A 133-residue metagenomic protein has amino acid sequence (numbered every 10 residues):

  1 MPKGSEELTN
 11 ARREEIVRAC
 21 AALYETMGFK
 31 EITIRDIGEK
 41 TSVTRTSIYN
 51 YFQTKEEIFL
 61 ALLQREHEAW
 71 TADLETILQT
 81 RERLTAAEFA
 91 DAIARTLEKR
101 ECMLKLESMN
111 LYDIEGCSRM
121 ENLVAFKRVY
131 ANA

Functional and structural regions predicted by a protein language model:
M1-N10: N-terminal intrinsically disordered/low-complexity leader segments
M1-P2, T44-T46, I114-C117: A short small-residue
T9-N10, L60, L123-K127: Flexible, glycine- and charge-enriched loops at secondary-structure boundaries
A11, E15-A22, K40, E57-T80: Alpha-helical structural segments
E15, L23-E57, A61: Helix-turn-helix
A61, E75-M103, R128, N132: Hydrophobic alpha-helical connector segments
K99-E121: Amphipathic alpha-helical segments used for helix-helix packing
C117-A133: Amphipathic alpha-helical packing segments from all-alpha helical-bundle domains
